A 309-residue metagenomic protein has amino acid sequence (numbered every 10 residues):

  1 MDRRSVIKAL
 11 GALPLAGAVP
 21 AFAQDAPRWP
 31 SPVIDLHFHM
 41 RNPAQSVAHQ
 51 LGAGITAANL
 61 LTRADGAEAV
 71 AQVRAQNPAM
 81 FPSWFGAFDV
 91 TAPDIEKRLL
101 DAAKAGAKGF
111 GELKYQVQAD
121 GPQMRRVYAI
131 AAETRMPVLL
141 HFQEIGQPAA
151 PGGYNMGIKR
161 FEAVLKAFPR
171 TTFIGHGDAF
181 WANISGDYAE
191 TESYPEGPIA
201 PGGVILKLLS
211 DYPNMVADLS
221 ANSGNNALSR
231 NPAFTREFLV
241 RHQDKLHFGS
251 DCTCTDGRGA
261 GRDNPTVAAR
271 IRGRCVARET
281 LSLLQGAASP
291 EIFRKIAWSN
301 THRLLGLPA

Functional and structural regions predicted by a protein language model:
S5-A23: N-terminal export signals
V6-I7, A23-M80: An N-terminally biased module of ancient metal coordination in phosphate/nucleic-acid-related enzymes
L13, Q24, A44, F180-A309: H/E-rich (His + Asp/Glu) clusters that bind or coordinate divalent metals
W29-P32, G54-A57, P78-S83, G106-G109 (+4 more regions): Short, well-ordered coil/turn segments that N-cap beta-strands
I34-L36, L60-L61, F85, I174-H176 (+2 more regions): Active-site neighborhood of phospho(di)ester-bond hydrolases with catalytic His/Asp-centered motifs
H37-R41, H141, H176-G177: Histidine-centered divalent metal-coordination motifs
A64-M156, V216, A221: Active-site gating/metal-coordination segments in enzymes
G121-Y128, G153-K159, P198-G202, R230-F234: Charged helix-capping and loop-helix junction motifs
